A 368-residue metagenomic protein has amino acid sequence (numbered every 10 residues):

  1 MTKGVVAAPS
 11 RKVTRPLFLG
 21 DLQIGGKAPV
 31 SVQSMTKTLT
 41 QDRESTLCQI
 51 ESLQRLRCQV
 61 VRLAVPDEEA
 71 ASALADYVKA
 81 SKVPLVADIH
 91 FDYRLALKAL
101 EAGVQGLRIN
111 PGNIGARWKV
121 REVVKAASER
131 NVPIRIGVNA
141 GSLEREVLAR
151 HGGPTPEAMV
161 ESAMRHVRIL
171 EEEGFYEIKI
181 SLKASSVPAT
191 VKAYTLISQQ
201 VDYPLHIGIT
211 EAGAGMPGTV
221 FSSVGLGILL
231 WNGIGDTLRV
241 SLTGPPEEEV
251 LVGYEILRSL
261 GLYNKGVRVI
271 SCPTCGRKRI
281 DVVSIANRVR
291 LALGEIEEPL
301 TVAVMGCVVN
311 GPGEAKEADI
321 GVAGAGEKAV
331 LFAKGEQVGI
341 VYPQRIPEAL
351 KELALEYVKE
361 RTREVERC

Functional and structural regions predicted by a protein language model:
M1-M35, S128, L291: N-terminal amphipathic alpha-helix/helix-capping segment at the start of soluble metabolic enzymes
K27-S45, A64-P66, V83-F91, V147-V160 (+1 more regions): Active-site mouth loops of central-metabolism enzymes
V32, D88, I136, I180 (+5 more regions): Conserved, mostly hydrophobic/aromatic
M35-K37, D42-R43, Q54-V78, R108-A116 (+1 more regions): Glycine-rich, proline-tolerant flexible connector loops at the mouths of alpha/beta enzymes
Q59, A102-R117, I209, N232-P246 (+1 more regions): Glycine-rich phosphate-binding active-site loops on the catalytic face of alpha/beta enzymes
D67-I89, E122-I134, Y194-L205, V289-L293: Alpha-helix-loop-beta-strand connector modules within alpha/beta enzyme cores
R94-R135: Hydrophobic or amphipathic alpha-helical targeting/insertion segments
V138-N139, V147-G294, T301: Catalytic alpha/beta core domains of metabolic enzymes, predominantly
